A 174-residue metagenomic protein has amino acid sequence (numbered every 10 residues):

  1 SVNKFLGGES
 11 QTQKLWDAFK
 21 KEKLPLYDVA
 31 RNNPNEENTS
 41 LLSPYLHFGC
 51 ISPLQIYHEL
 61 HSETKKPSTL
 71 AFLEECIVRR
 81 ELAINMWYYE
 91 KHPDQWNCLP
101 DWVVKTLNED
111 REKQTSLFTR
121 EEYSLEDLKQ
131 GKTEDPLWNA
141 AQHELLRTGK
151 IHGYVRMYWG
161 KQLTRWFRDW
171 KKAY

Functional and structural regions predicted by a protein language model:
S1-L99: Glycine/tryptophan-enriched, flexible segments
P34-E37, Y57, T115-E121, R156-W159: Short acidic (Asp/Glu) and glycine-rich catalytic loops that position anionic groups and cofactors
T39-L42, L70, L117, E122 (+1 more regions): A generic, residue-level signal for flexible/boundary positions that often mark functional hotspots
E74, R79, A83-A141: Aromatic-anchored, charged helix-turn/loop surface patch used as a conserved interaction hotspot
H92-D94, P100-D110, R156-Y174: Active/binding-pocket-proximal capping segment
L125-R168: Extended, compositionally biased non-globular segments
